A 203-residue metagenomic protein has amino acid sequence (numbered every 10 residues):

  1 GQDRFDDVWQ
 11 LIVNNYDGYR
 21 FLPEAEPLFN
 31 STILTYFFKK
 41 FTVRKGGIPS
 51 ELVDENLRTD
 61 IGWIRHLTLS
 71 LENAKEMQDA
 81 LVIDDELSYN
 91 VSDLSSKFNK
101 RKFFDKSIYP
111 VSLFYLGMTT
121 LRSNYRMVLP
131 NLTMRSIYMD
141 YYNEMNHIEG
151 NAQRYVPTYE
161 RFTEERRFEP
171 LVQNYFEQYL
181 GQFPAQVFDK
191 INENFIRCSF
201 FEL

Functional and structural regions predicted by a protein language model:
G1-K40: Amphipathic alpha-helical segments of the small helical/lid subdomains adjacent to P-loop NTPase cores
L28-T35, T42-L203: Extended alpha-helical interface modules used as scaffolds for assembling large macromolecular complexes
